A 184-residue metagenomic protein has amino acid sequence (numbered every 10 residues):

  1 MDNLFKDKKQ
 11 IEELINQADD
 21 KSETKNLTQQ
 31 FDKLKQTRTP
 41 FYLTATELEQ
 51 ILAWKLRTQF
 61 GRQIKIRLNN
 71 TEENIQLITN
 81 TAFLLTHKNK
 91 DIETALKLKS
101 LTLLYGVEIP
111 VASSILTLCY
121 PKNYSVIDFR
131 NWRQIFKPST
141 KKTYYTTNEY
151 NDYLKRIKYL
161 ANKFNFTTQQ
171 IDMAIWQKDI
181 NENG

Functional and structural regions predicted by a protein language model:
M1-L56, S125-G184: C-terminal accessory module of base-excision DNA glycosylases/AP lyases that mediates lesion recognition and DNA
L4-K8, L34-T37, L84-I92, I109-I115: Short, mixed-charge, low-aromatic patches
F5, K9, N26-Q30, Q76-T79 (+4 more regions): A generic structural signal for ordered alpha-helices
F41, D91, K97, L116-T117 (+2 more regions): Homeobox/homeodomain signature
F60, V111-S113, Q170: A generic structural-conservation signal
F60-V107: Helix-hairpin-helix/helix-loop-helix acidic hairpins
L96-K137: Catalytic DNA-binding helix-loop module of base-excision-repair DNA glycosylases/AP lyases
